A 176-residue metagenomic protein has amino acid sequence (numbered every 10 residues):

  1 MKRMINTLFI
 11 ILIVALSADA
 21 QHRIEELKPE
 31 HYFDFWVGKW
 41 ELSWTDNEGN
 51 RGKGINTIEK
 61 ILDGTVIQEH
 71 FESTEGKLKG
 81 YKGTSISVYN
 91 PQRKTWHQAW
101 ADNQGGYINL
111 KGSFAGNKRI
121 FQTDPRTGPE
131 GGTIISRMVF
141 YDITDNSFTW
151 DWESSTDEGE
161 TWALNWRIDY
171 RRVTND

Functional and structural regions predicted by a protein language model:
M1-I5: Positively charged n-region of N-terminal signal peptides that target proteins for export
N6-T7, D176: General helical structural elements
T7-A15: Bacterial N-terminal signal peptides
A20-D176: Hydrophobic small-molecule pocket/channel-lining residues, especially in calycin-type beta-barrels
